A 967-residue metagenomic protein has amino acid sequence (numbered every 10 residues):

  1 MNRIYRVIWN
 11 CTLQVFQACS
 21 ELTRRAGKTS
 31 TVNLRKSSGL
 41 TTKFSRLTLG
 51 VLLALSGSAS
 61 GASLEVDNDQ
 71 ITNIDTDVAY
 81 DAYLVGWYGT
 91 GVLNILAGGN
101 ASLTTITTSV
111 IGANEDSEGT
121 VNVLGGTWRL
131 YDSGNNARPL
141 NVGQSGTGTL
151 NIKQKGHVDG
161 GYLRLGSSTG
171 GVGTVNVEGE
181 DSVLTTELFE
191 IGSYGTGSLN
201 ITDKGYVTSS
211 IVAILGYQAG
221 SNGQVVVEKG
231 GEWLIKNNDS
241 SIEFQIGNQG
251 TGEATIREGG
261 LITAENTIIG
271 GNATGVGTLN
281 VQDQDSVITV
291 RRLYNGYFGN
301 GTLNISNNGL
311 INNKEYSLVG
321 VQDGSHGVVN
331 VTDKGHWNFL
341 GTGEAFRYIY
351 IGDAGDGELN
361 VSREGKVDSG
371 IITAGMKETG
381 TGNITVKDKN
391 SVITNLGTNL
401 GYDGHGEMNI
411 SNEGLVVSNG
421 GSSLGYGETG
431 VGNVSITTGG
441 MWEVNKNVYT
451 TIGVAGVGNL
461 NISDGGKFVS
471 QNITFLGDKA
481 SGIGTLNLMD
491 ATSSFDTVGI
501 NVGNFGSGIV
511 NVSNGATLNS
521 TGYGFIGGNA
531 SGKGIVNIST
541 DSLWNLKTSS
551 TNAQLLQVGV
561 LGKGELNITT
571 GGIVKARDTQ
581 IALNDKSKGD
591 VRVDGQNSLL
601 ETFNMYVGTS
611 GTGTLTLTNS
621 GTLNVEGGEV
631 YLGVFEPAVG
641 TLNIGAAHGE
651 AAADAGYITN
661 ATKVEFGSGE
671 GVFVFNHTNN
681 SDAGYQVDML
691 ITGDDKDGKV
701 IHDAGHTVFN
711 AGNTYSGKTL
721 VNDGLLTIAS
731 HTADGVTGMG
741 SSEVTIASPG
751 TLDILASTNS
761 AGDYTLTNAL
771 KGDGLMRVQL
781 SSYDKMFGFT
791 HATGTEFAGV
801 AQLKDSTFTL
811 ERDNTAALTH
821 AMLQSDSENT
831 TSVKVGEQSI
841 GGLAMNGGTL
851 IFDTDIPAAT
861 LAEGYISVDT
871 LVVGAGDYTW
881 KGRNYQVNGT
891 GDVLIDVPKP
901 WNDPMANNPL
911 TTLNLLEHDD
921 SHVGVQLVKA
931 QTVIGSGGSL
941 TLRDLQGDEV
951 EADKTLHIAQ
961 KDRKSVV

Functional and structural regions predicted by a protein language model:
M1-L40, V51-A79, V331-G335, V361 (+21 more regions): Extracellular/surface-exposed low-complexity segments
D69, Y88, G98, I106 (+25 more regions): Tight coil/turn sites that cap or link beta-strands
I74, Y83-G89, L96-G98: Extracytoplasmic low-complexity repetitive segments enriched in small/polar residues
V78-A79, L103, D132-A137, D159-G160 (+23 more regions): Surface-exposed loop/turn positions within long extracellular repeat scaffolds, especially the passenger domains
A79-G89, T105-S117, R138-S145, S168 (+6 more regions): Extracellular beta-strand-rich solenoid/capping regions of secreted or surface-exposed proteins that bind or remodel
G89-T90, N135-A137, G146, G195 (+17 more regions): Short "repeat-start/strand-capping" segments in structured domains, especially the N-termini of parallel beta-helix
I95, A101-L103, I111, V121-V123 (+57 more regions): Fold-core signature of tandem repeat domains
